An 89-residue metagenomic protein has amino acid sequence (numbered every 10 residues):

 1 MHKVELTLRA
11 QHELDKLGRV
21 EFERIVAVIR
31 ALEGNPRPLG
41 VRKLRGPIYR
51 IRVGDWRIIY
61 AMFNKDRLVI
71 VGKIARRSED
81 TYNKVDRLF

Functional and structural regions predicted by a protein language model:
M1-K3, H12-K16, V20, V53 (+1 more regions): Enriched for short, Lys/Arg-rich terminal
L6-T7: PIN/NYN-family metal-dependent endoribonuclease catalytic core
L17, E21, E33-P36, I48 (+1 more regions): Short coil/turn residues that cap or connect secondary-structure elements
R24: Charged catalytic carboxylate motif
A27-R52, Y82: A short, surface-exposed loop/turn module that caps and links secondary-structure elements
R57-I59: Short acidic loop-to-beta-strand element that houses the catalytic metal-binding Asp/Glu of nuclease active sites
